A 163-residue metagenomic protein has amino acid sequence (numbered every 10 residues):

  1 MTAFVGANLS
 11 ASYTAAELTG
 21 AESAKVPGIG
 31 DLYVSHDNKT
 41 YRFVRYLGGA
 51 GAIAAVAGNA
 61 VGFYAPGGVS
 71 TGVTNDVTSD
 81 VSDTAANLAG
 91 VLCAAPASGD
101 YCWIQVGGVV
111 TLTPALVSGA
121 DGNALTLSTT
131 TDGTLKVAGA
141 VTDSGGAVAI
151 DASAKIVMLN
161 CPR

Functional and structural regions predicted by a protein language model:
T2-R163: Glycine-anchored, exposed beta-strand/edge motif detector
